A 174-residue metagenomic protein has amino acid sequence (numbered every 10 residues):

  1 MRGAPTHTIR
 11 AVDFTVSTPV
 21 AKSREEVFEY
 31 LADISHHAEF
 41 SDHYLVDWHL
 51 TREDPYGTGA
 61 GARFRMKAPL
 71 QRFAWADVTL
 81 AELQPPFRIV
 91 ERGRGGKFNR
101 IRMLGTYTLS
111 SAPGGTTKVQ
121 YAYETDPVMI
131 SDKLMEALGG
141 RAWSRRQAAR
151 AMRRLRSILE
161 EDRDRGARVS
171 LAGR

Functional and structural regions predicted by a protein language model:
M1-G57, G173-R174: Hydrophobic ligand-binding cavity/cleft-lining segments
H7-I9, H37-H43, A68-F73, G96-R100: Short, solvent-exposed secondary-structure boundary motifs
D13-T15, F73-V78, R100-G105: Short, surface-exposed coil-to-beta transition loops
S17-A21, R65, T79, T108-S110 (+1 more regions): Generic structural detector for well-ordered beta-strands
E25-F28, A149, R153: Amphipathic alpha-helical segments that line or abut small-molecule/effector binding pockets and mediate allosteric
A38, H43-V46, A81, V128 (+1 more regions): Flexible, active-site-adjacent loop/turn segments at secondary-structure boundaries
H49-F98, G114-K118, R150-R174: Glycine-rich portal/gate segments that line the openings of hydrophobic small-molecule binding cavities
R92-R150, G166: Beta-strand/loop substructures that line and gate deep hydrophobic ligand-binding cavities in soluble
